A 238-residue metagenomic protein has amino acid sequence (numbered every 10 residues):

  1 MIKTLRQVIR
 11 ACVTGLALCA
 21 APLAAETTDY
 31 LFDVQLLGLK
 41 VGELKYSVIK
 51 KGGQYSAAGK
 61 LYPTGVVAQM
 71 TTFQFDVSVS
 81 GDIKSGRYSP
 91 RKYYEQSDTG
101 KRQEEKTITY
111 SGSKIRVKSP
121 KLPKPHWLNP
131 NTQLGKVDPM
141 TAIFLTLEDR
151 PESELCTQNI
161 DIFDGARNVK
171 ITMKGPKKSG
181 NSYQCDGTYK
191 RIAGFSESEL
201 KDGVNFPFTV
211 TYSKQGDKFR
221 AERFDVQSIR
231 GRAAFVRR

Functional and structural regions predicted by a protein language model:
M1-T4, D82, P123-N129, D138 (+2 more regions): Serine/threonine-rich low-complexity intrinsically disordered regions
I2-C12: Bacterial N-terminal signal peptides that target proteins for export
R10-A20: Bacterial N-terminal signal peptides
C19, I143-L147: Short, Φ-rich (hydrophobic/aromatic) sequence segments
A25-Y110, E148-R238: Acidic, serine/threonine-rich low-complexity disordered tracts
S89-I143: Surface-exposed, polar helix/loop patches in the mature regions of secreted/periplasmic/lumenal proteins that form
